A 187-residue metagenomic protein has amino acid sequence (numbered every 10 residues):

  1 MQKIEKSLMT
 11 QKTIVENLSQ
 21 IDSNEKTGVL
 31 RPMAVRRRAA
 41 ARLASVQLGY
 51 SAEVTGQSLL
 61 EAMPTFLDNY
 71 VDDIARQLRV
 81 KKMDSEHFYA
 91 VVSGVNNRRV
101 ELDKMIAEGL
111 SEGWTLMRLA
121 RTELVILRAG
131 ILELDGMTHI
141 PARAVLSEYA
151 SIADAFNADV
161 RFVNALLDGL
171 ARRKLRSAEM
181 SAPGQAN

Functional and structural regions predicted by a protein language model:
M1-N187: N-terminal interaction/assembly modules
